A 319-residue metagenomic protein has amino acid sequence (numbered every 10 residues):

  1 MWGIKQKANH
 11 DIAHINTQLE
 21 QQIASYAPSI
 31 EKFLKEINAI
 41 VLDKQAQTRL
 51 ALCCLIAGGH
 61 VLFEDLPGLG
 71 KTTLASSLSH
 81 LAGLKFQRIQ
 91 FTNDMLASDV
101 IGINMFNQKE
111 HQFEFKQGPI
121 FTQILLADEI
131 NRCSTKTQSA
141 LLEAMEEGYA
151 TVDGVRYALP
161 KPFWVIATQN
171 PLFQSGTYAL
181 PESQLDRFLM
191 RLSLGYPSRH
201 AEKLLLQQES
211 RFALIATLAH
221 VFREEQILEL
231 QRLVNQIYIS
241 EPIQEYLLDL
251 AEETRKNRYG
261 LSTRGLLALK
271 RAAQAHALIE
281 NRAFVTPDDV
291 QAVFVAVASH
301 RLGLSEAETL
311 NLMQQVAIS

Functional and structural regions predicted by a protein language model:
W2-K5, I12, E253-S319: C-terminal engagement/docking regions of AAA+ P-loop ATPases
I23-L69: Pre-Walker A (pre-P-loop) alpha-helix and adjacent loop at the N terminus of AAA/AAA+ ATPase modules, a conserved
R49-C53, F106-L126: Conserved alpha-helical scaffold flanking the Walker A/P-loop in AAA+ ATPase domains
L52-T92: Walker A/P-loop
D65, D128-E129, A140: Walker B catalytic acidic pair
L66, V100, T168: P-loop (Walker A) phosphate-binding loop of NTP-binding proteins
L81-K109: AAA+/P-loop NTPase substrate/partner-engagement loops
N107-Q112, E129-T137, M145-F222, I227-N235 (+1 more regions): Canonical AAA+ ATPase core
